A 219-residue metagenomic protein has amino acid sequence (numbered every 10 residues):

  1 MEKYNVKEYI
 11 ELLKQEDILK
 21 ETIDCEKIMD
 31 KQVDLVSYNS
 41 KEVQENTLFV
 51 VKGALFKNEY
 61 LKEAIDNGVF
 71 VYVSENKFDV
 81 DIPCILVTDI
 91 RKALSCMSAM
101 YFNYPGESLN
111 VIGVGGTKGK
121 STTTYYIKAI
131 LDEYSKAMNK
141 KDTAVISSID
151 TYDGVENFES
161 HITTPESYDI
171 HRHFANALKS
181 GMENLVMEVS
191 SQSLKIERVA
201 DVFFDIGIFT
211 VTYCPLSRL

Functional and structural regions predicted by a protein language model:
M1-C96, M100: N-terminal leader/targeting and accessory segments in enzymes
L94-L219: Phosphate-binding loop of NTP-binding sites
